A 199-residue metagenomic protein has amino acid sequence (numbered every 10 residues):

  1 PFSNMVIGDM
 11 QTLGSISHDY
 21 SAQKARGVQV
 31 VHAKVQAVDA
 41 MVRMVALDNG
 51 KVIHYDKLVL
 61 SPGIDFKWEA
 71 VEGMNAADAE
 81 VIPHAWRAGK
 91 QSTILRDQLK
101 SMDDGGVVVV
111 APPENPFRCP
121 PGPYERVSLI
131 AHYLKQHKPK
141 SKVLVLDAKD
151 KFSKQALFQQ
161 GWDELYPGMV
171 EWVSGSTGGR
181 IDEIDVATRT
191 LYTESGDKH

Functional and structural regions predicted by a protein language model:
P1-F2, E69, A77, V81 (+2 more regions): Residue-level signal for pocket-adjacent positions within structured domains
P1-Q29, E114-A156: Beta1-alpha1 glycine-rich phosphate/pyrophosphate-binding loop at the start of Rossmann-like nucleotide-binding domains
N4-M10, A77, G161-D163: Short, hinge-like loop/turn segments at secondary-structure boundaries
G8-Q11, S15, A33, M74 (+1 more regions): Short coil/turn linker and secondary-structure boundary residues
Y20-A25, M74-A77, W162-Y166: Short, conserved catalytic or adaptor-binding loops enriched in Gly and charged residues
V28-V38, V42-V45, I53, A131-H199: A Rossmann-like FAD-binding core segment of flavoenzymes
V30-E125, L129-Q136: FAD-binding core/adjacent interface of flavoenzyme oxidoreductases
